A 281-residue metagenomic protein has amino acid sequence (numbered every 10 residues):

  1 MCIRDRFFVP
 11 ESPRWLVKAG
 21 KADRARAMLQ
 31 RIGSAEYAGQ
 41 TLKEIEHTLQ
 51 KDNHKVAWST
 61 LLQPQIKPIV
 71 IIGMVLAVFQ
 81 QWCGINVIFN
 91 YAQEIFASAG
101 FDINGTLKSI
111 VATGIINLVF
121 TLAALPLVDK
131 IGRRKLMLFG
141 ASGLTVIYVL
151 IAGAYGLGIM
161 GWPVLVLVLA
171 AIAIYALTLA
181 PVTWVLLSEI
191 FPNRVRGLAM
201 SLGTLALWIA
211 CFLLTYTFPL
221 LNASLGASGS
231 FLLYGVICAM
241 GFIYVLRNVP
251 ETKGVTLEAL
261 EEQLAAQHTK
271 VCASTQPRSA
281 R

Functional and structural regions predicted by a protein language model:
M1-Q30, L49-R281: Alpha-helical transmembrane bundle of multi-pass membrane proteins
A38-H47: Short, well-structured alpha-helical segments
